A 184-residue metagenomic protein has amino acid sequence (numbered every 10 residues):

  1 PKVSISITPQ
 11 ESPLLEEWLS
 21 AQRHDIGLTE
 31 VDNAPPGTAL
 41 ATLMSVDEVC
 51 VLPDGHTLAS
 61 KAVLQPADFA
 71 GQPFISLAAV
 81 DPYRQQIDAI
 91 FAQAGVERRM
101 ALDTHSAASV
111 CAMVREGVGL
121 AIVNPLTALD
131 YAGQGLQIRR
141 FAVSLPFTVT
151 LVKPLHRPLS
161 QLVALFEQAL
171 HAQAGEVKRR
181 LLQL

Functional and structural regions predicted by a protein language model:
P1-P36, T104: Central regulatory/effector-binding core of bacterial HTH transcription factors
K2-S6, E97-A101, T148-T150: Residues at or immediately flanking beta-strands
E11, Q65, H105-S106, N124: Short loop/turn segments at beta->alpha junctions
E16, S20, L40, P66 (+1 more regions): Short hydrophobic/charged patches on amphipathic alpha-helices used for structural packing and interfaces
L19-T29, E48, V96, V114-L120: Alpha-to-beta junction loops
E30, P73-A94, L159-E167, A174-Q183: Secondary-structure junction motif
P35-V46, K61-A62, A108-L155, L165: Beta-alpha-beta core module
A39-A79, L145-L159, H171-G175: Hydrophobic/proline-rich hinge and linker segments of small-molecule sensing/allosteric domains, predominantly
